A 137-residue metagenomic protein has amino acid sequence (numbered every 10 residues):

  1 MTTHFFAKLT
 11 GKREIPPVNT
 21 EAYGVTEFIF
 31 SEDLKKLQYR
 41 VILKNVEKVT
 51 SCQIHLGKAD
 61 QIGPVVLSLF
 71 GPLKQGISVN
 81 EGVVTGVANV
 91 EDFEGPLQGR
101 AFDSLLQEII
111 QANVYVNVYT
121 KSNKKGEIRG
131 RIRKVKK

Functional and structural regions predicted by a protein language model:
M1-C52, L56-K137: Metal-centered catalytic cores of metalloenzymes
